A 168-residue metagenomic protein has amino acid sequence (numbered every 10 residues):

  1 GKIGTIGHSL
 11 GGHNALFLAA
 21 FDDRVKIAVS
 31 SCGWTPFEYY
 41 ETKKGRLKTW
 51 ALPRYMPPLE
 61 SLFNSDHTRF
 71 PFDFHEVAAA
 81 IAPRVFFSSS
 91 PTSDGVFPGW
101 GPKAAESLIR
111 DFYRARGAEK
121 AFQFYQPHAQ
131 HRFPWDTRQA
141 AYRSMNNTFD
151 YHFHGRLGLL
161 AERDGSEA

Functional and structural regions predicted by a protein language model:
G1, D22-V25: Secondary-structure boundary elements
G1-S9: Alpha/beta-hydrolase fold nucleophile elbow
I6, S31-C32, S89, P127: Alpha/beta-hydrolase-fold catalytic nucleophile elbow
S9, W34, T92: Flexible, active-site-proximal loop/turn residues at the rims of small-molecule/cofactor binding pockets and catalytic
G12-D23: Short glycine-enriched nucleophile-adjacent loop and the immediately C-terminal alpha-helix near the catalytic center
D23, W50-A51, E76, A82-A168: Alpha/beta-hydrolase-fold serine-hydrolase catalytic core, especially in secreted/extracellular enzymes
I27-V77, P83, P98-E106, R114-A118: Mobile cap/lid helix-loop segments that gate and shape the active-site cleft of serine hydrolases
